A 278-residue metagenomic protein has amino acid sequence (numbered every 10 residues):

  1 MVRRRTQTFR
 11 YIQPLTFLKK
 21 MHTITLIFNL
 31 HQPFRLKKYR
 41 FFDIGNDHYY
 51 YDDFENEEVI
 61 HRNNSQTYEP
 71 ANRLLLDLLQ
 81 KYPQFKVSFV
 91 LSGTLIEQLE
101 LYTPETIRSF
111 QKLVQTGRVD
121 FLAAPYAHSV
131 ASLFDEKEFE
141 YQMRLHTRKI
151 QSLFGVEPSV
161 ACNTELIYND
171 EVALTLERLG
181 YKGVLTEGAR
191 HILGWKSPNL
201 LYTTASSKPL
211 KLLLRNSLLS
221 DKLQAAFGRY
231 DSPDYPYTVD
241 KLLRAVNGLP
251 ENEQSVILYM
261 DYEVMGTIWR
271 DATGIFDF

Functional and structural regions predicted by a protein language model:
R5-Q7, K19: Charged/polar low-complexity intrinsically disordered segments
Q7, Y11-Q13: Low-complexity, intrinsically disordered or signal/transmembrane-proximal segments
Q13, F17, R148, T267-W269: A ubiquitous, low-specificity "background" feature that marks scattered single residues across proteins without
F17-V160, L166-D221, G228, S232 (+2 more regions): Catalytic alpha-helical scaffold of carbohydrate-active enzymes acting on polysaccharides/glycoconjugates
E251-F278: Active-site-proximal acidic segments at structured loop/helix or strand boundaries that coordinate catalytic metals
